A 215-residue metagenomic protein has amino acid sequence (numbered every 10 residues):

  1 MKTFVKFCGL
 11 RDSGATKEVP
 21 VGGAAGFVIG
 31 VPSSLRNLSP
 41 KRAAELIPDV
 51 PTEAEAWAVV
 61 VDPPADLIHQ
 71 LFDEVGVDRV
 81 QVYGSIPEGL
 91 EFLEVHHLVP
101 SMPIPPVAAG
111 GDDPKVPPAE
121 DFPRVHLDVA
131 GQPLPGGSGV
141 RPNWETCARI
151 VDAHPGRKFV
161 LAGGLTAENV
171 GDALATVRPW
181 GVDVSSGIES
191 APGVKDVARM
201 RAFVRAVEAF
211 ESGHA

Functional and structural regions predicted by a protein language model:
M1-V182, S186-A215: Conserved N-terminal beta1-alpha1 strand-loop-helix module at the mouth
